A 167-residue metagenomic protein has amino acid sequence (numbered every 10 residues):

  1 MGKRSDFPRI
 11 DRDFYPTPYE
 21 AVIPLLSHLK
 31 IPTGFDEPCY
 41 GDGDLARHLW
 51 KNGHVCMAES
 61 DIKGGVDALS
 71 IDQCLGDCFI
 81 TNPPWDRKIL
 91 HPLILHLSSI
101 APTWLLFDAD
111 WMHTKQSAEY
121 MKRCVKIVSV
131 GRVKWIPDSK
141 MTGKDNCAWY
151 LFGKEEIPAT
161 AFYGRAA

Functional and structural regions predicted by a protein language model:
M1-A167: Class I S-adenosyl-L-methionine-dependent methyltransferase catalytic core
